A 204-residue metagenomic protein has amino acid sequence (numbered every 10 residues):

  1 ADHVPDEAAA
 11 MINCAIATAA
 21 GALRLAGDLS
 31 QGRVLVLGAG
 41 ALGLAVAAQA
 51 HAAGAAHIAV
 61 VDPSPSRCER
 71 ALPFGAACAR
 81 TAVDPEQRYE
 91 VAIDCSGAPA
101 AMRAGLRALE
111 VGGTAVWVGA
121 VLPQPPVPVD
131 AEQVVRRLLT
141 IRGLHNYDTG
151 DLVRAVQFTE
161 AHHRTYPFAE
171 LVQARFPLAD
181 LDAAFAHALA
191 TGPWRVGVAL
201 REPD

Functional and structural regions predicted by a protein language model:
D2-T81: Mid-domain Rossmann-like dinucleotide-binding core that forms the NAD(H)/NADP(H) cofactor-binding site
A9, I16-A19, G43, Y89 (+2 more regions): A general structural signal for well-ordered alpha-helical segments in protein cores
A39, V60-V61, I93-D94, V118-A120 (+2 more regions): Glycine- and other small-residue-rich loops at beta-strand/loop junctions that grip anionic moieties
D84-A92: A short acidic, Gly/Pro-enriched loop at the edge of an enzyme's catalytic core that lines a small-molecule cofactor
G97, E110, L189, P193: Short conserved AdoMet
P99-A161, R201-D204: Glycine-rich phosphate-binding loop and adjacent beta-alpha segment of Rossmann(oid) nucleotide-cofactor-binding
T149-D204: C-terminal hydrophobic helical "lid"/dimerization subdomain of Rossmann-like NAD(P)H-dependent oxidoreductases
